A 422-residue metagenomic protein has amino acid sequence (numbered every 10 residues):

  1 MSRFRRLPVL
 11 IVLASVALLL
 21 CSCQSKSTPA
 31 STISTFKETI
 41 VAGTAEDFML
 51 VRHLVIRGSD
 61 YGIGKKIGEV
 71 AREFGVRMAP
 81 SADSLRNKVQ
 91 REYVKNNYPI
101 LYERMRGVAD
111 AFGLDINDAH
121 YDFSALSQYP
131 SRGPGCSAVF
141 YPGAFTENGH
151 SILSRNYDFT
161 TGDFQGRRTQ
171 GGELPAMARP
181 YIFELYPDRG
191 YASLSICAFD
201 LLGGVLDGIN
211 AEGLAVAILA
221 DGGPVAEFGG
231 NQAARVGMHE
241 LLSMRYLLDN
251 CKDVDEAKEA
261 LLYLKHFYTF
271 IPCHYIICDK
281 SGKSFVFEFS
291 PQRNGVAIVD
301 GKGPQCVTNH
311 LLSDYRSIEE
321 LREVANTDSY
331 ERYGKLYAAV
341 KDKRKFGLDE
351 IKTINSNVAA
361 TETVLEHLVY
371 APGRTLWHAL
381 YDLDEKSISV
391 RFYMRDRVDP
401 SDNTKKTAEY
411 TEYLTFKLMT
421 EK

Functional and structural regions predicted by a protein language model:
M1-I11: Bacterial N-terminal signal peptides that target proteins for export
L19-S22: C-terminal motif of bacterial Sec signal peptides marking the signal peptidase cleavage site
T28-C136, Y141-G143, N148, D255-L262 (+3 more regions): C-terminus-biased signal that marks the final domain/tail of proteins
T44-K88, P175-C251: N-terminal accessory/precursor segments of enzymes
A125-F228, L376, I388-V390: Internal mixed beta-strand/loop scaffold within catalytic domains of large alpha/beta enzymes
G162-R167, G208, A226-R235, G295-G301 (+1 more regions): A short, polar/proline- and glycine-enriched secondary-structure boundary/capping micro-motif
A198-D207, E259-A260, F270-F289, G295: Structured soluble/peripheral alpha/beta segments that form catalytic or ligand/cofactor-binding pockets
V286-N309: Active-site loop ensemble at the mouth of alpha/beta enzyme cores that anchors a bound cofactor
